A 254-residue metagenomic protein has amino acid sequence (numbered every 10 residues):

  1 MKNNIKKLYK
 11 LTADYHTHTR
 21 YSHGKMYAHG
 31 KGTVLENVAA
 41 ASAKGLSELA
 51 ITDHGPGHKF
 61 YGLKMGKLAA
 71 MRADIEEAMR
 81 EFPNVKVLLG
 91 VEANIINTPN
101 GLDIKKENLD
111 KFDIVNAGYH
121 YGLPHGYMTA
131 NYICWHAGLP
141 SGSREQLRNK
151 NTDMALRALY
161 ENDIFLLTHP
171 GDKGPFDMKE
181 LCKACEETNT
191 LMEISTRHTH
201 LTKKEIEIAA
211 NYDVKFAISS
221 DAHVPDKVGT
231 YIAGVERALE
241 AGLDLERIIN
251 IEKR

Functional and structural regions predicted by a protein language model:
M1-I5, L35-A43, P99-F112: Short amphipathic alpha-helices and their capping/turn segments at secondary-structure boundaries
M1-R20, I104-E107, L156-D163, P170-R254: Charged catalytic cores and adjacent phosphate/nucleic-acid-binding surfaces used for phosphate/nucleic-acid chemistry
K2-L11, T19-Y21, Y27, V34 (+5 more regions): Extended recognition/assembly regions associated with phosphoester-bond processing machinery
A13-E36, N94-I96, A137-N149: Active-site mouth loops of central-metabolism enzymes
H16, A41, D53, V115 (+4 more regions): Divalent metal-coordination and catalytic microenvironments
G32-T52, A73-E81: Alpha-helical scaffold segments that flank or form the walls of functional sites
K59-E187, L239, L243, R247: Extended substrate/RNA-proximal surfaces in nucleic-acid metabolism proteins
